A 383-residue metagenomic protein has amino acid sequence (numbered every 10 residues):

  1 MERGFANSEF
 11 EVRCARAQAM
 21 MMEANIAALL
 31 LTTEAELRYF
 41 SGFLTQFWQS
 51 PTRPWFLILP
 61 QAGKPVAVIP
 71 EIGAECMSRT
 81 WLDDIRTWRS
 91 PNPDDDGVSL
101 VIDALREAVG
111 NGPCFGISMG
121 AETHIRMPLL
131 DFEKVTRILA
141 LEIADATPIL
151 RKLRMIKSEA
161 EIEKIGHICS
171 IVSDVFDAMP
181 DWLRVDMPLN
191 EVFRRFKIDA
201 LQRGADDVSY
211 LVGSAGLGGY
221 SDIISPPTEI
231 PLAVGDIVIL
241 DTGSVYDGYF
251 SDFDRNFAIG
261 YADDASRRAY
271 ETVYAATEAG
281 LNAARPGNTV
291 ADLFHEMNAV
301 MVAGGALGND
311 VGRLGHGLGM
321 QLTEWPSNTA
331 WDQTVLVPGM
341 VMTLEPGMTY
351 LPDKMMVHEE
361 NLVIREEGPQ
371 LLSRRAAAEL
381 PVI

Functional and structural regions predicted by a protein language model:
M1-I383: Active-site neighborhoods and metal-handling regions in enzymes and metal-associated proteins
